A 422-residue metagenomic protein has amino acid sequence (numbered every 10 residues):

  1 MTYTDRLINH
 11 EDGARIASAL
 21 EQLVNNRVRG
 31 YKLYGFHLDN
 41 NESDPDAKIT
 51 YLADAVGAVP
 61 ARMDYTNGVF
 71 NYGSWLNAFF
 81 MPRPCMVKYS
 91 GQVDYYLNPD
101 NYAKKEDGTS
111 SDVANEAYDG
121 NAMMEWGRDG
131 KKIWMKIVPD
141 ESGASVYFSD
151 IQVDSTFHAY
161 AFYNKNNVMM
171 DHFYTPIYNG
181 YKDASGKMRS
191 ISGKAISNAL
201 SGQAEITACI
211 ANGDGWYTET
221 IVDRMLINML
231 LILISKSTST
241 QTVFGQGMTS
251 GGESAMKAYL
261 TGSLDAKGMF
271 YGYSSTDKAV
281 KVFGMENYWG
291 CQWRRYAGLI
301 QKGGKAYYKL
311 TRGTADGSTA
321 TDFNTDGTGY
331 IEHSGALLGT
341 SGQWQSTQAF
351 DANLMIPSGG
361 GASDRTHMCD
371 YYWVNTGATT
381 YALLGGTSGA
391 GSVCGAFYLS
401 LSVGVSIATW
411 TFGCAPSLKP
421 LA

Functional and structural regions predicted by a protein language model:
M1-N25: Short, low-complexity N-terminal tether/leader segments at secretion or assembly junctions of large, surface-exposed
E21-A184, G215-V222: Extended N-terminal export/anchoring regions of large proteins
K32-Y34, L38-D39, D223-M225, Q246-D265 (+4 more regions): C-terminal, surface-exposed recognition/capping segments
V113, A117-G120, I151-Y288: Short aromatic-cysteine micro-motif
E125-G127, Y174-P176, G284, W289 (+1 more regions): Residues within well-ordered beta-strands of beta-sheet-rich folds
W134-I137, I177, D183-G186, I227 (+3 more regions): Short helix/loop capping segments that flank catalytic or ligand/cofactor-binding pockets
K302-G313: A short, polar/charged loop-to-alpha-helix boundary motif
R312-T321: Accessory cap/linker subdomain of secreted extracellular hydrolases
